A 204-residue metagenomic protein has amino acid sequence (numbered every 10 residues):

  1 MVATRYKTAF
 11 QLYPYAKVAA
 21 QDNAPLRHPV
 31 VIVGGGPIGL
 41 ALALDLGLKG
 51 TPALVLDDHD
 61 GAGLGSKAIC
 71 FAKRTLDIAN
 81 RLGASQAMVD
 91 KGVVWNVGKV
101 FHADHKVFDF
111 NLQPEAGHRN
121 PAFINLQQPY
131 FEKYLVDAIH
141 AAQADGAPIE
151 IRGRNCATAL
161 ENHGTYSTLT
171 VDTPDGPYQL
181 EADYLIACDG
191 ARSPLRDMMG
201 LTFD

Functional and structural regions predicted by a protein language model:
M1-V30, D45-K49: Extreme N-terminal leader/targeting segments of oxidoreductases
L26-H28, D175-Y184, C188: Core beta-strand elements of the Rossmann-like FAD/NAD(P) dinucleotide-binding domain in flavoenzyme oxidoreductases
G34-P37, Q128: Glycine-rich Rossmann-fold phosphate-binding loop(s) that bind the pyrophosphate of adenine dinucleotide cofactors
D45-A68: Glycine-rich FAD pyrophosphate-binding loop
L64-H140: Active-site-adjacent segment of FAD-dependent monooxygenases/related oxidoreductases
A142-A157: A conserved beta-strand/loop element that lines the FAD pocket in flavoprotein oxidoreductases
G153-T168: A conserved short coil-to-beta-strand element within the FAD-binding core of flavoproteins
A187-L201: Flavin (primarily FAD) binding-site architecture
